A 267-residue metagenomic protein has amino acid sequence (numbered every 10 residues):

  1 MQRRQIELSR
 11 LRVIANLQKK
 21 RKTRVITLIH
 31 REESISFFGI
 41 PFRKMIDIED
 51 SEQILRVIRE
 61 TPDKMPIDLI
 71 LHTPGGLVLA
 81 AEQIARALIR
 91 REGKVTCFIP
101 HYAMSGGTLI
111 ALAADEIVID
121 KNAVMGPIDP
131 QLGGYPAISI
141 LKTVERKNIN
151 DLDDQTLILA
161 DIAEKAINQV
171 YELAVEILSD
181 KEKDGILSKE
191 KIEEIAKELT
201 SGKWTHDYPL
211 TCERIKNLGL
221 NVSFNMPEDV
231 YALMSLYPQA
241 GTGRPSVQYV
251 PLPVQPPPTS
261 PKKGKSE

Functional and structural regions predicted by a protein language model:
M1-Y102, T108-E267: Terminal-region recognition feature
